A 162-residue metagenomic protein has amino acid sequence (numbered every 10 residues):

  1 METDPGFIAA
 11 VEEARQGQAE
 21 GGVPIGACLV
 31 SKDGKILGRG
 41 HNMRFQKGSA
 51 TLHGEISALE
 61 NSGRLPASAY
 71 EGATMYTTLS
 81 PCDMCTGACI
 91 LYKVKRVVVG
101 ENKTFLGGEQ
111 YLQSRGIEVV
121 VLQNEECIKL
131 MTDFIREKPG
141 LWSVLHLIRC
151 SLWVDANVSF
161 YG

Functional and structural regions predicted by a protein language model:
M1-E20, E71, P81, G87-G162: Zinc-dependent deaminase
F7, I25-G26, E55, T86: Alpha-helical structural signal
G22, H53, Y70-G72: Short connector loops at helix/strand junctions that flank enzyme active sites, especially segments positioning acidic
I25-G34: Short beta-strand scaffold segments in enzyme catalytic cores
Q46-S57: A short, polar/charged loop-to-alpha-helix boundary motif
A58-L79: Mobile, glycine- and charge-enriched loop segments and immediately flanking short secondary-structure elements within
